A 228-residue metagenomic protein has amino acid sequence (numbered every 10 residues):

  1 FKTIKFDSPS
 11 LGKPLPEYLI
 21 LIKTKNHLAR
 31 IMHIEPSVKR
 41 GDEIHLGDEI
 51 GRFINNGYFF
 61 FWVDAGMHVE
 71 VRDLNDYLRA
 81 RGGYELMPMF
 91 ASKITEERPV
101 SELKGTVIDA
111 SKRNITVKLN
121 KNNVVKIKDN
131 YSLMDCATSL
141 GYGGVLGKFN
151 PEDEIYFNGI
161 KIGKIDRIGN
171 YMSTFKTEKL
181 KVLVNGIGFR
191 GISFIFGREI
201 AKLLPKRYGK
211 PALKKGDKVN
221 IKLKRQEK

Functional and structural regions predicted by a protein language model:
F1-K228: Contiguous, well-folded functional domains in the mature portion of proteins
